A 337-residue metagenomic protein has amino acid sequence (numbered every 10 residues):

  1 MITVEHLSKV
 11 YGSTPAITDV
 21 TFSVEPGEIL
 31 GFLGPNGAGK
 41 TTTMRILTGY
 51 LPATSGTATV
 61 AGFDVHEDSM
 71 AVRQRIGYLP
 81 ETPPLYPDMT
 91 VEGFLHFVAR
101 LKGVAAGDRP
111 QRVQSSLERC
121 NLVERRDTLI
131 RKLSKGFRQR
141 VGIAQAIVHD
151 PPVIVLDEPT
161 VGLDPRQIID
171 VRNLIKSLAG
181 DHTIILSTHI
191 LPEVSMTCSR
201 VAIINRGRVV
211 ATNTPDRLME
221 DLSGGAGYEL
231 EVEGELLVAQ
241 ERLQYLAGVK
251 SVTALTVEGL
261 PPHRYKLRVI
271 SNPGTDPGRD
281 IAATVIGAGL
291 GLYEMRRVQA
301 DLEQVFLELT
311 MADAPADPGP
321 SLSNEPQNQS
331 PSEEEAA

Functional and structural regions predicted by a protein language model:
I2-V4, K9-N205, V209-A211: ABC transporter nucleotide-binding domains
E5, E231, L255, R296-V298: Solvent-exposed beta-strand sheet faces enriched in polar/charged residues
P26, E124, G234, S271-P273 (+1 more regions): Non-catalytic surface loops within mature trypsin-like serine protease
F97, S115, E241, A283 (+1 more regions): Surface-exposed charge patches
R100-G103, S223, G248, L307 (+1 more regions): Non-catalytic alpha-helical coupling and interface elements of nucleotide-dependent molecular machines and regulators
N121, K250-L255, G291-R296: A short linear hydrophobic-aromatic micro-motif
R172-N272: ABC transporter nucleotide-binding domain
R268-A337: C-terminal coupling/interaction segments
